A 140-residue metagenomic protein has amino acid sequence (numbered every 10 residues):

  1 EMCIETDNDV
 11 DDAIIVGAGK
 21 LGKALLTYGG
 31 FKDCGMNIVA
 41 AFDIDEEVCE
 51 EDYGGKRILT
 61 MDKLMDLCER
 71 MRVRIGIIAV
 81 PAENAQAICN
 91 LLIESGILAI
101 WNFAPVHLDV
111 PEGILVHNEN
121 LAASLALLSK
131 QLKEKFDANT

Functional and structural regions predicted by a protein language model:
M2-I4: Short, small-residue-biased leader/transition segments that mark boundaries at the very start of proteins
T6-N8, F31, E51, D109: Generic structural signal for beta-strand residues in well-ordered domains
D7, D33-G35, R70, E94: Alpha-helix termination/capping residues and helix-transition junctions
D9-D45: Glycine-rich adenosine-cofactor-binding loop
E50-N139: Phosphate-bearing ligand-interacting subdomains that bind or position ATP/ADP/UDP/GDP/NAD(P) or nucleotide-linked
